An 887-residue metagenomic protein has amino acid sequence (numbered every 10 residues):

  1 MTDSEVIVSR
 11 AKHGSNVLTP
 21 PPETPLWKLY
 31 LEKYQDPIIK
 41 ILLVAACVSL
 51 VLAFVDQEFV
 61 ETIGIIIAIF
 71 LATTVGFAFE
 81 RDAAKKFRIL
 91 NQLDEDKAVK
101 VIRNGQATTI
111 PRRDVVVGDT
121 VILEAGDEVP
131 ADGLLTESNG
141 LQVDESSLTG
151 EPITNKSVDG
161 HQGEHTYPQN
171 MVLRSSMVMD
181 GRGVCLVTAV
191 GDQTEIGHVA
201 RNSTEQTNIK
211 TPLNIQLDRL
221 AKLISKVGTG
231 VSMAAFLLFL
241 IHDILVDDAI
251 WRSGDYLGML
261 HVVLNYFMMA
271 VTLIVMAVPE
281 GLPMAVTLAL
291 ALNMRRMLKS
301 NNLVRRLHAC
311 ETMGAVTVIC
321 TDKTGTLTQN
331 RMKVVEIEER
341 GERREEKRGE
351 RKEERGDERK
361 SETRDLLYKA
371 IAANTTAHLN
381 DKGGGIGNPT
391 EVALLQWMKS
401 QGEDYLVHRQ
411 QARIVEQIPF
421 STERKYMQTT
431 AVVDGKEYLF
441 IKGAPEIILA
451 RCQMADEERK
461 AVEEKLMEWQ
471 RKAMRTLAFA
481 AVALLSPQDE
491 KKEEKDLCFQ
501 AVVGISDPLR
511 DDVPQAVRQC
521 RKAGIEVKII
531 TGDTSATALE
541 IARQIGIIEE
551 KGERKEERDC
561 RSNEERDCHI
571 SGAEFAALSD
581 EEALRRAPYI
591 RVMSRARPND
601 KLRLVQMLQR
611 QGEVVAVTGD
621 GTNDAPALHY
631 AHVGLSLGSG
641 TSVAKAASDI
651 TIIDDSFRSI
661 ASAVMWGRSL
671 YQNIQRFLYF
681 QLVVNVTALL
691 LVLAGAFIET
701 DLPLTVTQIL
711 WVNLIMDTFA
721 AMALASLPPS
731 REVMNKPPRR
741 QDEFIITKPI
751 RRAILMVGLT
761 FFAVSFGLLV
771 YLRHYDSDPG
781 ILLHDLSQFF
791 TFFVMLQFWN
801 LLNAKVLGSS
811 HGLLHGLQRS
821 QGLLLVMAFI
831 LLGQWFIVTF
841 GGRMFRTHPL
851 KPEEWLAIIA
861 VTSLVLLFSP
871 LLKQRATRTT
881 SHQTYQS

Functional and structural regions predicted by a protein language model:
M1-E556, R561-P737, I745-I746, L759 (+4 more regions): Conserved cytosolic headpiece of P-type ATPases
R740-L755: Hydrophobic alpha-helical transmembrane segments and their immediately adjacent juxtamembrane loops
R752-L768, M795-L796: Alpha-helical transmembrane segments of multi-pass integral membrane proteins
G767-S777: Juxtamembrane and boundary regions of transmembrane helices in multi-pass small-molecule transporters and channels
D778-N800: Transmembrane helical segments that form the transport core of multi-pass membrane transport proteins
